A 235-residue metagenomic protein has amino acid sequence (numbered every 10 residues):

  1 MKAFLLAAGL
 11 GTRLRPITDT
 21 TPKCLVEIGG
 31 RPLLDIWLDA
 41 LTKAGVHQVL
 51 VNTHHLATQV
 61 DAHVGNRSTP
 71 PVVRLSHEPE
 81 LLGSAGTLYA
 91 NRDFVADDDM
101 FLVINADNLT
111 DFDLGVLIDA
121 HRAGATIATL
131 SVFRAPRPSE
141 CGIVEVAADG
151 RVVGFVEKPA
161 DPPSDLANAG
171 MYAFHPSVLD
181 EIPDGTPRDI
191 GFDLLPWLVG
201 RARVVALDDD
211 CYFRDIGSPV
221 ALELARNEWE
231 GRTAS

Functional and structural regions predicted by a protein language model:
K2-L5, R13, E27, R31-N105 (+3 more regions): Conserved N-terminal catalytic core of the sugar/cofactor nucleotidyltransferase
D19-K23: Short alpha-helical oligomerization interface
L25, V144-V146, L195, A206: A structural signal for short hydrophobic beta-strand segments in well-ordered beta-sheet cores
L34, V60, N91, D107 (+4 more regions): Residue-level signal for inorganic ion chemistry
T53, H77, N105, L130-V132 (+2 more regions): Short loop/edge segments at beta-strand edges and connector loops that shape dinucleotide/nucleotide cofactor-binding
D99-L102, L109, G115-R122, P136-P138 (+1 more regions): Catalytic-core segments of class I nucleotidyltransferases/pyrophosphorylases that form NMP-activated intermediates
G124-R134: A short, conserved acidic/glycine-rich loop-to-beta-strand motif that forms the donor nucleotide-sugar/metal
